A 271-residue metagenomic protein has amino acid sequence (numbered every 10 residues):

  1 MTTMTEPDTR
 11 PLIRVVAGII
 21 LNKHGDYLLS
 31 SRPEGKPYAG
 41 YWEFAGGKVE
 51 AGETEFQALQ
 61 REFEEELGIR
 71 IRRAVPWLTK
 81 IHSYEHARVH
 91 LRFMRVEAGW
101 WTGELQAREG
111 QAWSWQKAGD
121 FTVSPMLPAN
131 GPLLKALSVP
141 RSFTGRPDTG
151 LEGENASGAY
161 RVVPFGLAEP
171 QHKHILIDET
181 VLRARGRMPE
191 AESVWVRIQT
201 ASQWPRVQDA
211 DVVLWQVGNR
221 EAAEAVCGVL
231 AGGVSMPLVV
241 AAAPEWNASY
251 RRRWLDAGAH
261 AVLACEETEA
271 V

Functional and structural regions predicted by a protein language model:
T2-Y27, K48, T79: Conserved N-terminal beta-strand and adjoining loop/helix that marks the start of the Nudix/MutT-like hydrolase domain
R14-V16, G25, V89-R92, G103 (+2 more regions): Change "...and in nucleic-acid phosphodiester-cleaving endonucleases..." to "...and in nucleic-acid processing enzymes
I19, L29, L91-R95, W115: Conserved hydrophobic/aromatic beta-strand scaffold that supports enzyme active sites
D26-E65, L78, W195: Conserved Nudix-box catalytic region and its N-terminal flanking loop in Nudix hydrolases and closely related
R70-T79: A short coil-to-beta-strand element that immediately follows conserved catalytic motifs
K80-E104, G119, N130: Active-site-adjacent beta-strand/loop module that shapes the phosphate/pyrophosphate-binding cleft
G103-V162, A264, E269-V271: Nudix hydrolase/Nudix homology domain
E152-A156, E169-H260, C265-V271: Short loop-to-alpha-helix "cap/lid" segments that border enzyme active sites across diverse enzyme classes
